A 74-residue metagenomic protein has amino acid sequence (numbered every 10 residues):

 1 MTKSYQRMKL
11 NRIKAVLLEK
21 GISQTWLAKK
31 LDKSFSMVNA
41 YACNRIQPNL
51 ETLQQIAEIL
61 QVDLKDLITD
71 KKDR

Functional and structural regions predicted by a protein language model:
M1-I22: A short, Lys/Arg-rich alpha-helix, primarily the initiator
L18, D32, C43-R45, K72: Residue-level detection of the helix-turn-helix DNA-binding "recognition helix"
G21-A40: Short alpha-helical DNA-recognition segment
I22, P48-E51: Residue-level signal for the short linker/turn that defines the boundary of a DNA-recognition helix
E51-D66: DNA major-groove recognition helix of helix-turn-helix/homeodomain DNA-binding modules
L67-R74: Short amphipathic recognition helices of helix-turn-helix/homeodomain-type DNA-binding modules
